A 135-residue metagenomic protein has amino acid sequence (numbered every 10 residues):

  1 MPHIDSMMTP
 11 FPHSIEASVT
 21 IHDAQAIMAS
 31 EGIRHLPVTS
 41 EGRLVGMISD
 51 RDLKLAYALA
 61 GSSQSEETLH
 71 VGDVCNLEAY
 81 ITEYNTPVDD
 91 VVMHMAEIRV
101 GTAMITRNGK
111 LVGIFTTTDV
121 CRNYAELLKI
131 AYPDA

Functional and structural regions predicted by a protein language model:
M1-F11, S49-Y80, P87-A96, L111 (+1 more regions): Tandem CBS (Bateman) regulatory domains
S14-G32, T39, I81-R99, I105-T106 (+2 more regions): The conserved cystathionine-beta-synthase
M28-E31, L36-D52, M95, A103-D119: A glycine-centered beta-loop-beta connector
H70, G101-T102: C-terminal basic regulatory modules in eukaryotic proteins
